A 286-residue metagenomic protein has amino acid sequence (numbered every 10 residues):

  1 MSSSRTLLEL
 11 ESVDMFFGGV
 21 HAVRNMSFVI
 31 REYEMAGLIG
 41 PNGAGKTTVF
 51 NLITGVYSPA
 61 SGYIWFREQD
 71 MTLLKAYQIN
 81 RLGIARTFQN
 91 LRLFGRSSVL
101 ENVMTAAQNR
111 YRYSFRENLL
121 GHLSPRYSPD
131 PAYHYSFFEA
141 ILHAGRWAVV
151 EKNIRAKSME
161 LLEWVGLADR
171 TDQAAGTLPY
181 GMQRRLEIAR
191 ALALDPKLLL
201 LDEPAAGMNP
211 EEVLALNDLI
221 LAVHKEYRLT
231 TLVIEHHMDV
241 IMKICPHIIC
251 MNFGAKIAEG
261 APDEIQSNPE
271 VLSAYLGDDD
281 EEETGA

Functional and structural regions predicted by a protein language model:
S2-A286: Glycine-rich phosphate-binding loops of nucleotide-dependent enzymes
